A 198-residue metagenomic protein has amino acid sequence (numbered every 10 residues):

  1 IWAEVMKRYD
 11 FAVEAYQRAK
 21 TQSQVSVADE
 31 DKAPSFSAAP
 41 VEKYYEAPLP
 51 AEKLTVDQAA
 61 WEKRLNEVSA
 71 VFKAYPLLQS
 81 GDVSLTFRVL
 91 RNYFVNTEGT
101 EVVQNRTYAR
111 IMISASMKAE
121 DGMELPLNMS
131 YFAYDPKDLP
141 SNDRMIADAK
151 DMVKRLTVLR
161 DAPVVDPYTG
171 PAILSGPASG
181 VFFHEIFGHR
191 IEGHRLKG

Functional and structural regions predicted by a protein language model:
I1-G198: Active-site bordering "gate/hinge" segments that shape substrate access to catalytic or cofactor-binding pockets
